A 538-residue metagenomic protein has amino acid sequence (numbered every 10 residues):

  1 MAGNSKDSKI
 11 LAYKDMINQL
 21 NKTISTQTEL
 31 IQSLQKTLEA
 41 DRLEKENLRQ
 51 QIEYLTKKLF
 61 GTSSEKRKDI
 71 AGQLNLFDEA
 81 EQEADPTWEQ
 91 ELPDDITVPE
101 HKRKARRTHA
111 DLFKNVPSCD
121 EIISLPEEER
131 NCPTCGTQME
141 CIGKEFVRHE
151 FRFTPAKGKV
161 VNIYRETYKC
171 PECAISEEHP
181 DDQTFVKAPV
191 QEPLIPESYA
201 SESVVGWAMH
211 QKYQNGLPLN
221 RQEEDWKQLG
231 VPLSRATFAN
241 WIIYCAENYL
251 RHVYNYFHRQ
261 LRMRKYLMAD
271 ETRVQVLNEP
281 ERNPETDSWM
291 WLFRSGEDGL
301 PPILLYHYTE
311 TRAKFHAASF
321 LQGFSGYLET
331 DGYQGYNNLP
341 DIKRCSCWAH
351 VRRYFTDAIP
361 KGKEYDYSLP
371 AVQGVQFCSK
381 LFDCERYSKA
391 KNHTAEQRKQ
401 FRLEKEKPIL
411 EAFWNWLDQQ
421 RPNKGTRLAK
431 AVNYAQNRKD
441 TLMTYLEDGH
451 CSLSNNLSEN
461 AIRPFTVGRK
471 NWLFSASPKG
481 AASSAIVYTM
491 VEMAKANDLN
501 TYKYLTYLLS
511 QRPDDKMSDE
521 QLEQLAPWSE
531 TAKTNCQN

Functional and structural regions predicted by a protein language model:
M1-Y199, A239, M268-A269, R402 (+2 more regions): Short, flexible loop/hinge motifs at secondary-structure junctions
A2-G3, E129-R130, E140, T167-K169 (+1 more regions): Catalytic center-proximal scaffold of phosphoryl-transfer enzymes
